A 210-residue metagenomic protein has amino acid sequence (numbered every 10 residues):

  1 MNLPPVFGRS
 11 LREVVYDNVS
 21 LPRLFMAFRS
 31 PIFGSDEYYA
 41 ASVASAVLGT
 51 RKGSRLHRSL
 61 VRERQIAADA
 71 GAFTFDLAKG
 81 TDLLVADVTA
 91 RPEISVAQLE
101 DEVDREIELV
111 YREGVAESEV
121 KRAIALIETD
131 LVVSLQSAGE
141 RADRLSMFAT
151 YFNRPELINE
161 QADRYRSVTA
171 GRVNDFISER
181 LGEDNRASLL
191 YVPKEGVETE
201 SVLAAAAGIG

Functional and structural regions predicted by a protein language model:
M1-S35, A46-A97, S118-E119, A123-L126 (+6 more regions): Non-catalytic beta-strand/loop surface segments
Y38-Y39: Zinc-dependent metallopeptidase catalytic helix centered on the HExxH motif and its immediate flanking segment
D104-G114: A common structural junction motif
S137: Hard-cation-handling environments
N153-N159: C-terminal soluble interaction/assembly domains
N185-Y191: Short loop-to-beta-strand entry elements in the cores of soluble alpha/beta enzymes
